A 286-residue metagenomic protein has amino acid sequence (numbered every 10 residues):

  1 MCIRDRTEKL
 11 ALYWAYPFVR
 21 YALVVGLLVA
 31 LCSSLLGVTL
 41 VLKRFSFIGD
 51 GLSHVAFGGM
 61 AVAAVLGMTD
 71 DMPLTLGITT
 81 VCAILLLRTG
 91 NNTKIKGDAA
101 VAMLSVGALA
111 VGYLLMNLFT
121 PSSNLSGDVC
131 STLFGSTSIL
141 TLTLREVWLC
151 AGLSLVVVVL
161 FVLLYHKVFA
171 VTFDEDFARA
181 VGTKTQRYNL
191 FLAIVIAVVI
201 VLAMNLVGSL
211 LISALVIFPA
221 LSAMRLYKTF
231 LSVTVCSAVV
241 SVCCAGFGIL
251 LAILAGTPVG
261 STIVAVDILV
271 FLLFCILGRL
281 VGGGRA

Functional and structural regions predicted by a protein language model:
M1-D5: Conserved small/polar residues in nucleotide/adenosyl-binding loops
R6, V101, S105-V162: Transmembrane helix-bundle core of multi-pass membrane transporters and related energy-transducing complexes
F18-A30, T69-T80, A151, V201-A214 (+1 more regions): Structural signature of hydrophobic alpha-helical transmembrane segments
L23-L27, M72-G77, A99-M103, V147-G152 (+3 more regions): Hydrophobic alpha-helical transmembrane segments
V38-S123, A223-V235, A252-G256, R279-L280: Short loop segments and helix-boundary regions at transmembrane helix junctions of multi-pass inner-membrane proteins
L142-P219: Helix-loop-helix "hairpin" substructures at the membrane interface of multi-pass membrane proteins
N205-S261: Transmembrane alpha-helical segments in multi-pass inner-membrane proteins
G260-V264, I268-A286: Cytosolic-side transmembrane-helix boundaries in multi-pass membrane proteins
